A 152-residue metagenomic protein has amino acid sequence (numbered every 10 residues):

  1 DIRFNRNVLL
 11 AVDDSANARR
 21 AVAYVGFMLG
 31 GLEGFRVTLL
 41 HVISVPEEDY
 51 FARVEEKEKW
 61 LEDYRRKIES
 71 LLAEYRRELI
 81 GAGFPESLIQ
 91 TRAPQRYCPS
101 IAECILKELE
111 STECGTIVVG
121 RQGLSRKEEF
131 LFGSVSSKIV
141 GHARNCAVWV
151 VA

Functional and structural regions predicted by a protein language model:
D1, L109-A152: Gly/Ser-rich helix-loop-strand patches that form or flank binding pockets for ribonucleotide-derived cofactors
I2-E58, G81-A82: Small/aliphatic-rich secondary-structure junction motif
A18, C98-P99, E129-F132: A conditional alpha-helix N-cap/helix-loop micro-motif detector
F35, S87, N145-C146: A structural micro-motif
T38-L40, I89-P94, W149: General small-molecule cofactor/ligand-binding pocket signal
E55-W60, L88-T91: Short glycine/proline- and acidic residue-enriched helix-loop micro-motifs that form flexible lids or anion-recognition
E58-S70: A short acidic, glycine-rich active-site loop that binds or catalyzes chemistry on phosphate/adenosine moieties
I80-I117, S137: Structural beta-alpha unit
